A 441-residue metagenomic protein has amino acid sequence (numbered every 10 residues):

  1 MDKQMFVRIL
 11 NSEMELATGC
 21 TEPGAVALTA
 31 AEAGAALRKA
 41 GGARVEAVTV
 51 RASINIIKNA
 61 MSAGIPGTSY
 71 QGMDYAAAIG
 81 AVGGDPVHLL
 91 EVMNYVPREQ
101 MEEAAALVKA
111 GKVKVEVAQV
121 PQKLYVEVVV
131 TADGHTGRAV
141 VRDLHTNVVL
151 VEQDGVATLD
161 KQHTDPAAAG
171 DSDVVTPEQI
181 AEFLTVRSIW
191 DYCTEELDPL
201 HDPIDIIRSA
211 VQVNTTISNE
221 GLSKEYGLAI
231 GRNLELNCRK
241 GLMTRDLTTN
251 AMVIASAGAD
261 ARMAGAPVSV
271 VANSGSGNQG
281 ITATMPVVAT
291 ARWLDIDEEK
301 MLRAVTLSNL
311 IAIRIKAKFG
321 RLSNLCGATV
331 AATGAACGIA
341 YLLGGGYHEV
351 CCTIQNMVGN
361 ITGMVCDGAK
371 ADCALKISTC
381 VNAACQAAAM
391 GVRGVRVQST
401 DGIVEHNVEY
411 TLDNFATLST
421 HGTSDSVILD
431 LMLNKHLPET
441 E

Functional and structural regions predicted by a protein language model:
M1-R8, G42-I56, D246-G265, D297-I315 (+1 more regions): Acidic-glycine-rich active-site phosphate/pyrophosphate-binding loop
K3, A17, T21, A52-I56 (+7 more regions): A structural signal for small-residue-enriched, beta-sheet-centric alpha/beta enzyme cores and oligomeric scaffold folds
F6-E15, N55-A63, A261-A272, A312-L322 (+1 more regions): Glycine/charged-rich beta-loop-alpha catalytic/anionic-binding loops adjacent to active sites
L16-E32, V268-M285, G327-V330: Conserved phosphate/anionic-ligand binding catalytic regions in large, soluble enzymes, centered on
A27-V130: Early transmembrane hairpin of solute transport permeases
A40, T290-R303, L307, I313-T379 (+1 more regions): Hydrophobic alpha-helical bundle architecture
A40-A47, H88-M93, E116, H201-I207 (+7 more regions): Flexible, glycine/charged-enriched surface loops at secondary-structure junctions
K109-G265, L429-E441: Signature of multi-pass transmembrane helix bundles
